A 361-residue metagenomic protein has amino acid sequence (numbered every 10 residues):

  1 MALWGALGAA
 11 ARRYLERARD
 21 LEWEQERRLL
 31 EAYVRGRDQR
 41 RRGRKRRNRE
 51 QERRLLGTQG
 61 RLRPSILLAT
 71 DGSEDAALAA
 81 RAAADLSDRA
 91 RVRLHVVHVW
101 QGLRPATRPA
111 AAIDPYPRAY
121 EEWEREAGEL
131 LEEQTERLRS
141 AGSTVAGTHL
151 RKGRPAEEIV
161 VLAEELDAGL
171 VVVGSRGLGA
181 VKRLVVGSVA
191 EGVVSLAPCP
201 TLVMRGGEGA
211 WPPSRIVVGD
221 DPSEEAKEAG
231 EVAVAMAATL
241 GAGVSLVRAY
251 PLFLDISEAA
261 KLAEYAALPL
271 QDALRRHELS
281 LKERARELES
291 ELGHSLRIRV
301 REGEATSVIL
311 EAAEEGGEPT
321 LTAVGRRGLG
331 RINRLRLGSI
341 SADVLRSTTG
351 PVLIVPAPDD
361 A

Functional and structural regions predicted by a protein language model:
M1-A18: Hydrophobic alpha-helical topogenic segments used for membrane insertion/localization
R13-L56, L310: Low-complexity, polar/amphipathic intrinsically disordered segments that mediate membrane, lipid-surface
R53-L62, D75, R104, E121-R125 (+4 more regions): Structural beta-alpha unit
R53-P64, A80, D85-R89, A156-G209 (+1 more regions): Gly/Ser-rich helix-loop-strand patches that form or flank binding pockets for ribonucleotide-derived cofactors
Q59-Y116, G147, S214-A267, S295-R297 (+3 more regions): Small/aliphatic-rich secondary-structure junction motif
A79, A127-L130, A229, H277-L281 (+1 more regions): Hydrophobic alpha-helical membrane-association signature
P115-E129, Y265-L279: A short acidic, glycine-rich active-site loop that binds or catalyzes chemistry on phosphate/adenosine moieties
